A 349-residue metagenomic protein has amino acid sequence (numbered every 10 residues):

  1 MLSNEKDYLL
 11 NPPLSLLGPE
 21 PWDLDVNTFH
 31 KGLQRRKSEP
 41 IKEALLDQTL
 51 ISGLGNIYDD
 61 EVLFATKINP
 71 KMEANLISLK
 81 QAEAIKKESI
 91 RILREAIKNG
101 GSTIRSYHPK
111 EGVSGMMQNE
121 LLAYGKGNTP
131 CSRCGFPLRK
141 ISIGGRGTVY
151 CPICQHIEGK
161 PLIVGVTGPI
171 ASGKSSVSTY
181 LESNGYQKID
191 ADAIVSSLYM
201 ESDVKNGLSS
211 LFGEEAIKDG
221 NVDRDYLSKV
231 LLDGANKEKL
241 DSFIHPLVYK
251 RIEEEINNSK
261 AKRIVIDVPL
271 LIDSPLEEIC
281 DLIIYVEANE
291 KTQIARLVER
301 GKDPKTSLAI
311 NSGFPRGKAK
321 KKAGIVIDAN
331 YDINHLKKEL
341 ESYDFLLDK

Functional and structural regions predicted by a protein language model:
M1-A65, E73: Phosphate/anion-contacting hairpin/loop surfaces
C131-C134, C151-C154: Short cysteine-rich clusters marking metal-coordination/redox-active sites
V164-V166: Hydrophobic anchor at the beta1->P-loop junction of P-loop NTPases
S172: ATP-binding Walker
S175: Walker A/P-loop
A193, S197-K262: ATP-dependent small-molecule kinase phosphotransfer cores that center on conserved nucleotide phosphate-binding segments
R251-N257, R263-E299: ATP-dependent NMP and nucleoside kinases share a basic, alpha-helical "lid"
I252, K260, E277-I279, E299-L347: Small-molecule kinase domains that catalyze NTP-dependent phosphoryl transfer to phosphate-bearing small molecules
